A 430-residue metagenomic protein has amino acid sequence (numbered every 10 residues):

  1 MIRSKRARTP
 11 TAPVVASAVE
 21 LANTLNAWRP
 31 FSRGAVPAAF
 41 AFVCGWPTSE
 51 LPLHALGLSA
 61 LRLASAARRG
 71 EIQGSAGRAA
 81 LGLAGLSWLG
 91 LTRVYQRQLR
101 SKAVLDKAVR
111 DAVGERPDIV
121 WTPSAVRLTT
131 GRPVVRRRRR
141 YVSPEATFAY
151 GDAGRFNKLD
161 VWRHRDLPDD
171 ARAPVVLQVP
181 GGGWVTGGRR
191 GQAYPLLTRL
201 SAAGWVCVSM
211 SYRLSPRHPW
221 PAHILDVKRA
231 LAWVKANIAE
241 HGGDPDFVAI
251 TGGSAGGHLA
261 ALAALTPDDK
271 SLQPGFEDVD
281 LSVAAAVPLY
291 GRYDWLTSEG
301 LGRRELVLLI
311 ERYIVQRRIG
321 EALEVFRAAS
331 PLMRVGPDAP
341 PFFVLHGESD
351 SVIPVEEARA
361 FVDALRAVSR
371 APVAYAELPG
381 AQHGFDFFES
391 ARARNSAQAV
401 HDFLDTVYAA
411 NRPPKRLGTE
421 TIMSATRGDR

Functional and structural regions predicted by a protein language model:
I2-R430: Alpha/beta-hydrolase superfamily serine-hydrolase fold, recognizing
